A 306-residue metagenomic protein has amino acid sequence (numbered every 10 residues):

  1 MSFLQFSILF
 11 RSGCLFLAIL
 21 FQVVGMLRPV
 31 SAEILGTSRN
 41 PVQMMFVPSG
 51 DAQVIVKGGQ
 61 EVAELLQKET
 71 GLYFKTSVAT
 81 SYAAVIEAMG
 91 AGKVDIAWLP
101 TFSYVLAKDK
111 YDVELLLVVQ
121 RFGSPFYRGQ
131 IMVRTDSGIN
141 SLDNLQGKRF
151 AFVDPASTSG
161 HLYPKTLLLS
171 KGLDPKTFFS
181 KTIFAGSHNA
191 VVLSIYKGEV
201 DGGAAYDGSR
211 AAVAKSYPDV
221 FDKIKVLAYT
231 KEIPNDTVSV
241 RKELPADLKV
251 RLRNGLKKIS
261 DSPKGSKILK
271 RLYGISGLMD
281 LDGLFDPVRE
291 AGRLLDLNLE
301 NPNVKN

Functional and structural regions predicted by a protein language model:
M1-I8: N-terminal secretory signal peptides that target proteins for export/translocation
S12-G25: Bacterial N-terminal signal peptides
L35-E61, Q67, I233-N235, S239-N306: An extracytoplasmic/periplasmic, membrane-proximal ligand-sensing/linker region
R39, M44-Q67, A79, F102 (+3 more regions): Bilobed "Venus flytrap"/periplasmic-binding protein-like clamshell domains and structurally analogous long
A83-A97, K110-Y111, D143, S187-G208: Short helices/loops that flank or line small-molecule/ion binding pockets
I86-N144: Acidic, polar ligand-binding/catalytic clefts
T101-K110, L169-S170, S194-K197, D201-D222: A ligand-binding cleft/hinge motif common to bilobed small-molecule-binding domains
V113-S124, F178-K181, A214-E232: Short beta-strand->loop
